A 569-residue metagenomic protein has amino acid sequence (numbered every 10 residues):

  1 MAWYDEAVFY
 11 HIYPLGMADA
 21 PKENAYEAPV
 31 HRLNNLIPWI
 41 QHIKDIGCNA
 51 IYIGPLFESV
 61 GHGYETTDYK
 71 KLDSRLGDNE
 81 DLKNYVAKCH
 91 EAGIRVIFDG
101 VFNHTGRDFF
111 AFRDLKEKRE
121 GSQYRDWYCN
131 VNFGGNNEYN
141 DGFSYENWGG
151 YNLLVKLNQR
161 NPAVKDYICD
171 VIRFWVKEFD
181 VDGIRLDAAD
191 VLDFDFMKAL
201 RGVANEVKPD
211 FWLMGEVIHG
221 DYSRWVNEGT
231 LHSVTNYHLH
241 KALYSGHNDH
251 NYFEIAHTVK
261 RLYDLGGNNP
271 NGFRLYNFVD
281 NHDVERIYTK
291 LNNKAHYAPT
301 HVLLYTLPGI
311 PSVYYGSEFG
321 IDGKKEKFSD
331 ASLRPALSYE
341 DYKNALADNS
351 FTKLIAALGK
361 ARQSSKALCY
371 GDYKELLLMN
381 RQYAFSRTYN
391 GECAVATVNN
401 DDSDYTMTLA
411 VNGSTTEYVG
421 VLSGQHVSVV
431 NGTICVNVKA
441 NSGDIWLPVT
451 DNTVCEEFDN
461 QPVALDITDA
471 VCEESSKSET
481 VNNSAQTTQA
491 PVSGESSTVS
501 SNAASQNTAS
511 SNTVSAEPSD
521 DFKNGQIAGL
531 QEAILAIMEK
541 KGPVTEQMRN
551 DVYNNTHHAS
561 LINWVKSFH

Functional and structural regions predicted by a protein language model:
M1-F9, Y13-N49, L56-E178, L200-E206 (+1 more regions): Substrate-binding/active-site clefts of carbohydrate-active enzymes
M1-Y52, E58, K88, V259 (+3 more regions): Carbohydrate-interacting/catalytic domains
V8-Y10, I51-I53, V96-F98, I184 (+3 more regions): Hydrophobic faces of well-ordered beta-strands that scaffold small-molecule active sites in alpha/beta enzyme cores
L15, L56, V101-N103, A189-V191 (+2 more regions): Active-site beta-loop-alpha junctions enriched in small/polar residues
V86, H90-A92, R113-K116, K177 (+6 more regions): Active-site-proximal helices and loops of the catalytic beta/alpha 8
H104, I168-F194, N277, N281: Active-site groove signature of glycoside hydrolases
P270-N292: Active-site clefts of carbohydrate-active enzymes
